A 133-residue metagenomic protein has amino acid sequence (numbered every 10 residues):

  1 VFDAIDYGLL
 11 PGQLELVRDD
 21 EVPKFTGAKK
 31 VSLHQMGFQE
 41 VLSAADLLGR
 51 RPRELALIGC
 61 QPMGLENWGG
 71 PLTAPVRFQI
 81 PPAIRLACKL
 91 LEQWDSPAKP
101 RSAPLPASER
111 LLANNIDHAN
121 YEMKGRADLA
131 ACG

Functional and structural regions predicted by a protein language model:
V1-L14, F25, I84, E92-E109 (+1 more regions): N-terminal, polar/charged subdomain of small-to-medium soluble alpha/beta proteins
V1-L55: Helix-loop-strand module that forms the ligand-binding subsite of alpha/beta enzymes
F38-E122: Phosphate-binding/catalytic loops
